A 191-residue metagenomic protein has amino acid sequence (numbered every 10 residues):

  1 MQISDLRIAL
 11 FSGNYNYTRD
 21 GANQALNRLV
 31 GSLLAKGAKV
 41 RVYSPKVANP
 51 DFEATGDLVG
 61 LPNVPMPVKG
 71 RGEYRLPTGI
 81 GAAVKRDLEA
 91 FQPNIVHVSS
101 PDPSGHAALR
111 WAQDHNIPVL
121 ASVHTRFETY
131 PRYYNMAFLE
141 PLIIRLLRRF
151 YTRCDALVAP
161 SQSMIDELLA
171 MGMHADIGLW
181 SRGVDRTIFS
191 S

Functional and structural regions predicted by a protein language model:
M1-P62: N-terminal subdomain of nucleotide-sugar transferases
K36, F91, W111-H115: Helix C-cap/helix->beta junction micro-motif
S44, G60, I144-S191: Donor nucleotide-sugar binding/catalytic pocket of nucleotide-sugar-dependent glycosyltransferases
A48, P103-S104, S163-I165: Alpha-helix capping/helix-boundary segments
G56-R86: A short, charged, and often flexible helix/loop element on the N-terminal side of the glycosyltransferase catalytic
D87-E89, R149-F150: Structural alpha-helical scaffold elements that stabilize or flank donor/cofactor-binding regions in carbohydrate
V96-V123, E128: An aromatic- and histidine-rich active-site surface loop
P118-L120, T129-R149, A159, R186: Nucleotide-sugar donor phosphate/pyrophosphate-binding loop at the beta->alpha transition of glycosyltransferases
